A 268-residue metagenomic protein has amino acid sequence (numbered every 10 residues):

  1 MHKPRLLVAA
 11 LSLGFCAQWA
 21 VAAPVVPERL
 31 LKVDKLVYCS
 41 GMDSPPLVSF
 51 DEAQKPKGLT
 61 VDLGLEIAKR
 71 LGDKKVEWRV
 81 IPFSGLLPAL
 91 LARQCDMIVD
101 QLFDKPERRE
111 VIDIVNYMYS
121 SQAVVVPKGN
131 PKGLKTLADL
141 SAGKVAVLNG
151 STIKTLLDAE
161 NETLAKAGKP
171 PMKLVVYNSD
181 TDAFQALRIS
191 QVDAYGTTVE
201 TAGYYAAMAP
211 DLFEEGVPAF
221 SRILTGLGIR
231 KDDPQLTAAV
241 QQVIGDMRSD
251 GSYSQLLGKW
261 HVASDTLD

Functional and structural regions predicted by a protein language model:
A23-Q101, V240, D250, K259: Extracytoplasmic small-molecule ligand-binding "clamshell" domains of the periplasmic binding protein/Venus flytrap
A23-V26, T152-M172, E214-E215, G245-D268: Ligand-binding clefts/hinges and TM-proximal coupling segments of bilobed small-molecule sensing domains
V37, D73-K75, L91-D100, K144 (+3 more regions): Alpha-to-beta junction loops
M42, Y119-V126, A206-G245, W260-D268: Periplasmic-binding protein-like
F50, L65-K74, I153-V176, A206-P210: Ligand-binding cleft/hinge of the Venus flytrap
G58-L71, N130-P131, A138-D139, G143-T152 (+1 more regions): Extended ligand-binding regions for polar small-molecule ligands
L65, K69, V76-D139, F213 (+1 more regions): Acidic, polar ligand-binding/catalytic clefts
S84-G85, Q101-E110, L156-A165, Q185-S221: A ligand-binding cleft/hinge motif common to bilobed small-molecule-binding domains
